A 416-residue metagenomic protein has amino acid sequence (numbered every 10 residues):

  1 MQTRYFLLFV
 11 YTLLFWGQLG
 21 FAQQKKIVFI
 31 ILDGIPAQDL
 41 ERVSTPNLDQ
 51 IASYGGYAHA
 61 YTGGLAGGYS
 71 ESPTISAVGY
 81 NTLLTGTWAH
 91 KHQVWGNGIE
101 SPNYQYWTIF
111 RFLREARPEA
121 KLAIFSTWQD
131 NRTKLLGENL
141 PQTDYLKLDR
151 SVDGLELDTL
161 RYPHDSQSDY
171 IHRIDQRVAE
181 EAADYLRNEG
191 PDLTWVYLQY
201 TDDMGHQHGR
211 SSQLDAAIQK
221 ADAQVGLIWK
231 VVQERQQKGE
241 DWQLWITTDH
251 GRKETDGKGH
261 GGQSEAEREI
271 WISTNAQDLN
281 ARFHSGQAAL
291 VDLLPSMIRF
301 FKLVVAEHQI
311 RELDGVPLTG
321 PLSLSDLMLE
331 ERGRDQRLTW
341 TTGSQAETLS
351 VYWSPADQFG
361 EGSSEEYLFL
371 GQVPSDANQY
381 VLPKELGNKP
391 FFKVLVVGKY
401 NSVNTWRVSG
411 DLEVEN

Functional and structural regions predicted by a protein language model:
F29, N47-L48, K220-G261, M297: Metal-dependent active-site segment of extracytoplasmic phospho-/sulfohydrolases and closely related
Q38-I75, A123: Short, structured active-site-proximal loop/turn typified by the sulfatase FGly-forming signature C/S-X-P-X-R
G79-Y80, L84-H90, G261-V304: Substrate-binding rim/cap in mid-to-C-terminal beta-strand-loop elements of soluble/periplasmic
G137-L140, E180-A223, L227: Active-site His/acidic residue clusters
I246-N275, L324, V408, V414-E415: Histidine-centered active-site microenvironments of extracellular/periplasmic hydrolases and transferases
A288, F301-Q336: Polar, surface-exposed loop/tail segments that function as active-site lids or cofactor/substrate-recognition elements
Q336-Q345: Conserved aromatic anchor
L382-S402: Beta-strand-rich modules
